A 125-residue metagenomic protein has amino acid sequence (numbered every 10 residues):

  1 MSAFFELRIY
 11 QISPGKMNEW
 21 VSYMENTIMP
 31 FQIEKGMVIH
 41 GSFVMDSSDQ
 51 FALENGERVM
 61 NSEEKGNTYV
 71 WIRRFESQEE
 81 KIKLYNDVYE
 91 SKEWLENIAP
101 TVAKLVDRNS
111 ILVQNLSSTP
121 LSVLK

Functional and structural regions predicted by a protein language model:
S2-E6, V38: Short structural boundary motif marking the start of a folded domain
F5-Q11, D46-Y89, Q114: Short, well-ordered beta-strand segments in beta-rich or mixed alpha/beta enzyme and ligand-binding folds
Q11-S47, E76-D107: Extended intrinsically disordered, low-complexity coil regions enriched in Ser, Thr, Gly, Ala and often Pro
M37-E64, E93-K125: Glycine-rich beta-strand-turn "strand-cap" elements at beta-sheet edges
